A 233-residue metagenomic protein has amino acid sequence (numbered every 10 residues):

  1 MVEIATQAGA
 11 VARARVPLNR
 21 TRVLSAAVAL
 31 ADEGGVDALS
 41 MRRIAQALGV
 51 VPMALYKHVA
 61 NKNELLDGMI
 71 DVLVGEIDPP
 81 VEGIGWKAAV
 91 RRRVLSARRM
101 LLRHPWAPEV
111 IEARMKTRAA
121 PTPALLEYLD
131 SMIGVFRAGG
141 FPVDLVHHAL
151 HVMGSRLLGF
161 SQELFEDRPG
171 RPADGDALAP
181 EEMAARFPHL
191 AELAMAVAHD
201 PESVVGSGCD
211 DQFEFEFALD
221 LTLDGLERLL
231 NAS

Functional and structural regions predicted by a protein language model:
M1-L18, A194-S203: N-terminal intrinsically disordered/low-complexity leader segments
R22, A26, L30-E64, G68: Helix-turn-helix
R22-A29, E64-P80, R92-S96, E127: Alpha-helical structural segments
L24, K87, R91, Q212-L223: Short, amphipathic alpha-helical "lid/cap" segments that border enzyme active or binding sites
D78-E127, V146: Hydrophobic alpha-helical connector segments
P108-R114, H147-A149, L164-A173: Short acidic alpha-helical/loop segments enriched in Asp/Glu that coordinate divalent cations
M115-G140, D144-V152, L158-S161, A184-A196: Amphipathic alpha-helical packing segments from all-alpha helical-bundle domains
S155-P172, M183-G208, D224-A232: Amphipathic C-terminal alpha-helical segment
